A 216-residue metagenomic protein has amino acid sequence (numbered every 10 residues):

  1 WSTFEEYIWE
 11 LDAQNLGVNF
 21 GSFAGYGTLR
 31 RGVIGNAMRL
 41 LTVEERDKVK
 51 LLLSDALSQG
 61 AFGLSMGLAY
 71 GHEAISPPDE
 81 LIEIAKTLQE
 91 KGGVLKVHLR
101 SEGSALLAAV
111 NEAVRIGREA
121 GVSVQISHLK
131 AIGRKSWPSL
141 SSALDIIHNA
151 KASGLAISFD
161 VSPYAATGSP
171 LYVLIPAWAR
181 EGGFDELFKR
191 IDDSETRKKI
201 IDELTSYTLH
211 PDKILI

Functional and structural regions predicted by a protein language model:
W1-E6: Metal-associated gating/positioning segment near the N- to mid-region
Y7, L52, I84, A113 (+1 more regions): Aromatic/hydrophobic pocket-lining residues that form π-stacking "cages" and hydrophobic walls in ligand
E10-A13: Compact, glycine/acidic-enriched structural inserts
G17, F23-A24, T28-V43, V49-Y70 (+3 more regions): Active-site neighborhoods of metal-dependent hydrolases
D55, A61-A113: Divalent metal-binding pocket/active-site signature
